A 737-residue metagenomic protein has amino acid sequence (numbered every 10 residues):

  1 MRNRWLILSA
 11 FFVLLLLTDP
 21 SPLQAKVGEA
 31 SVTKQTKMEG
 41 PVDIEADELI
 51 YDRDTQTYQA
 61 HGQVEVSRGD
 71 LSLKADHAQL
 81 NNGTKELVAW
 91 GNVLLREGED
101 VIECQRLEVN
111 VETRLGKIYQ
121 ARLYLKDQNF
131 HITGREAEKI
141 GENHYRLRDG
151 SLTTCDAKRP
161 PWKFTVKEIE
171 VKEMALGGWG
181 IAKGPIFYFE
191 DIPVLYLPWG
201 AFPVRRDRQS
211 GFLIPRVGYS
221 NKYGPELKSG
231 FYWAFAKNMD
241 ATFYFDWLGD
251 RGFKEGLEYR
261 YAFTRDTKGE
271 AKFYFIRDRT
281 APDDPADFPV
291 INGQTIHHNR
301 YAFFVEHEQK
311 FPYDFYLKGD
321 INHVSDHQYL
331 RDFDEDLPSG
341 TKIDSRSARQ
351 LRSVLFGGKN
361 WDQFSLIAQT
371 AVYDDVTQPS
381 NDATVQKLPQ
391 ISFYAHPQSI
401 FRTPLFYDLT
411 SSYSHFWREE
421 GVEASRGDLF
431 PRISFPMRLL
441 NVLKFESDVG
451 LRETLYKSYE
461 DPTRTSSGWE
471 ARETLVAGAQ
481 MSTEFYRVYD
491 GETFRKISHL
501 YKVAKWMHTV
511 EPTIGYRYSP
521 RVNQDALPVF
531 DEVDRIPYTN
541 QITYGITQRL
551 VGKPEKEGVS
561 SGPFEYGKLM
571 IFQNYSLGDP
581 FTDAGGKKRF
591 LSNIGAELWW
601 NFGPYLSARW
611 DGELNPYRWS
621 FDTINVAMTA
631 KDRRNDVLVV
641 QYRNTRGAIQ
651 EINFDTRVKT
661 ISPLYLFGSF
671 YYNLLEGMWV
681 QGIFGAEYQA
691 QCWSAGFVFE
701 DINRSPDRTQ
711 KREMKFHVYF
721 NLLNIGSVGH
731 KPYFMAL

Functional and structural regions predicted by a protein language model:
M1-S9: Bacterial N-terminal signal peptides that target proteins for export
L8-D19: Bacterial N-terminal signal peptides
L17-E29: Bacterial Sec-dependent signal peptides at the C-terminal "C-region" and cleavage site
K26-T153: Charged (often Lys/Glu-rich) extended helix/loop segments that serve as interaction or gating elements
D100, R106-G116, L123-T153, A157-K167 (+1 more regions): Outer-membrane beta-barrel proteins and related beta-barrel translocases across Gram-negative bacteria
